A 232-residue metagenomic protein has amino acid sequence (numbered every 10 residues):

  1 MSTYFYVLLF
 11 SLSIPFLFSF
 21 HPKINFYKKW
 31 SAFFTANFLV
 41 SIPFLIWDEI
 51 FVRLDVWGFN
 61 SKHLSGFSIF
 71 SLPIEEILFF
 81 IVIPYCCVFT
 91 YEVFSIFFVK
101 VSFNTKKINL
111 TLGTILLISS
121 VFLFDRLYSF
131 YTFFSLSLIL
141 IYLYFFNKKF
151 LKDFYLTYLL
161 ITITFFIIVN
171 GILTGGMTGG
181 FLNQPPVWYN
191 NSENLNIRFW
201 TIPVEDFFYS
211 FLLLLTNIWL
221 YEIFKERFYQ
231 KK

Functional and structural regions predicted by a protein language model:
L8-P15, L78-E92, S135-I141, E205-Y221: Hydrophobic cores of alpha-helical transmembrane segments in multi-pass inner/ER membrane proteins, independent
P15-F20, L136-Y155: Alpha-helical transmembrane segments in multipass membrane proteins, preferentially the mid-helix core
F18-K28, F124-D125: Short, hydrophobic transmembrane alpha-helix segments
H21-N25, F97-K100, E222-K232: Membrane-interface capping segments at transmembrane-helix boundaries
N37-L54: A generic, lipid-embedded transmembrane alpha helix
D48, T164-W188: Juxtamembrane non-transmembrane "cap" segments at the membrane-aqueous interface of multi-pass membrane proteins
L64-F79, S192-F208: Short aromatic-rich membrane-water interface segments that cap or initiate transmembrane helices in multi-pass membrane
S119-F130, N147-F150: Membrane-interface helix caps and helix-loop-helix hairpins in membrane proteins
